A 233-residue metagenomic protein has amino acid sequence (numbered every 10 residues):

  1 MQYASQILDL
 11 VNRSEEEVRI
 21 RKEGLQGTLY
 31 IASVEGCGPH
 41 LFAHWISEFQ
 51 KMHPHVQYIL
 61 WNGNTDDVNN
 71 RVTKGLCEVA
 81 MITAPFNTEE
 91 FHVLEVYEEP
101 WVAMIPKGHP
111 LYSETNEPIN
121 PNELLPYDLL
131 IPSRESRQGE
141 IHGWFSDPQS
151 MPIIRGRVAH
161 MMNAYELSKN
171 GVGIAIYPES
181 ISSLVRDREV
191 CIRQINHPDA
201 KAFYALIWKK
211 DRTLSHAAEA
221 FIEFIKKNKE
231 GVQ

Functional and structural regions predicted by a protein language model:
M1-Q26, K227: Alpha-helical "hinge/linker" immediately C-terminal to small N-terminal DNA-binding modules
Q26-E89, V158: Central regulatory/effector-binding core of bacterial HTH transcription factors
L41, C191-Q233: A late-sequence structural motif
M52-L60, S146-G156, E189: A local structural motif
W61, D66-C77, N122, D147-P148 (+1 more regions): Short helices/loops that flank or line small-molecule/ion binding pockets
T88-L129: Flexible hinge/capping segments at coil-to-helix
E89-E95, E99-P100, A159, N163-D211: Beta-alpha-beta core module
Y112, E117-P121, Y127-Q149, L214-A218 (+2 more regions): Secondary-structure junction motif
